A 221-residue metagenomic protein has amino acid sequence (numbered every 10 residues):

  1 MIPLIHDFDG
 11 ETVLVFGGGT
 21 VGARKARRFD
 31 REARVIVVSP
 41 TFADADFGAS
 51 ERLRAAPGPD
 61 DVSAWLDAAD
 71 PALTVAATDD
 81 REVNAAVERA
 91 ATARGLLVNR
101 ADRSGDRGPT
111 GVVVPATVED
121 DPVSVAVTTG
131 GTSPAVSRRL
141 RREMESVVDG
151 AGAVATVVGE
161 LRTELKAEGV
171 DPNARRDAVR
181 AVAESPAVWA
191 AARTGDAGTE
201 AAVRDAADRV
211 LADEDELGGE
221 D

Functional and structural regions predicted by a protein language model:
M1-T41, A45-G48: Hydrophobic, well-ordered beta-alpha structural blocks that scaffold small-molecule cofactor pockets
A55-P57: Conserved acidic residues
P59-A69: Short amphipathic alpha-helix with an adjacent loop that forms part of the alpha/beta core around
P71-R81, V123-T132: Short beta-strand and adjoining strand-loop segment in the mid-core of the Rossmann-like NAD(P)-dependent dehydrogenase
L73-D80, N84-V113: ADP-ribose/adenylate-binding Rossmann-like module
R100-G152: E1/E1-like adenylate-forming module used to activate ubiquitin-like modifiers and sulfur-carrier proteins
T129-D221: An accessory alpha-helical subdomain
